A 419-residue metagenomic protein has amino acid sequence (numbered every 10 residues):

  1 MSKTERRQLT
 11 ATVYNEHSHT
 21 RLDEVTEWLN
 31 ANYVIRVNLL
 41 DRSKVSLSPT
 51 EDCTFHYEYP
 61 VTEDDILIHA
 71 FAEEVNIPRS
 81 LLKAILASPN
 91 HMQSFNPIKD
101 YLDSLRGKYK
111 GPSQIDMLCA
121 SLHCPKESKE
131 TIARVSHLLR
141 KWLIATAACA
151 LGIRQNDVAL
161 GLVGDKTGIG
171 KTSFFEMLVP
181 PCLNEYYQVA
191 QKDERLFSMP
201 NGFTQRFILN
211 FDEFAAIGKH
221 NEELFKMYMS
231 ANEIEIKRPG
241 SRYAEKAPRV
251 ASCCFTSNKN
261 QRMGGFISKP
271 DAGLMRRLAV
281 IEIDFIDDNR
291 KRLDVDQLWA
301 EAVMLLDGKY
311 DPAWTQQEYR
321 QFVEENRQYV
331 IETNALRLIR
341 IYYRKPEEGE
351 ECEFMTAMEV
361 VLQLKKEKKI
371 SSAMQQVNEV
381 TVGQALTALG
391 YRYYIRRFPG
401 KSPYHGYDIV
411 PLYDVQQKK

Functional and structural regions predicted by a protein language model:
M1-P112, A133, A373, P411-K419: N-terminal nucleic-acid engagement/recognition segments and initiation subdomains in replication, restriction
N90-T204: P-loop NTPase catalytic core of nucleic-acid-dependent motor ATPases
M177, H220-Y228, G273-R277, Q297-E301 (+1 more regions): Alpha-helical scaffold elements adjacent to nucleotide-binding pockets in ATP/GTP-utilizing enzyme cores
M199-T204, R238-S257: AAA+/SF3 P-loop NTPase mechanochemical coupling elements
F207-S230, G265-L274: Conserved AAA+/SF3 P-loop NTPase catalytic/coupling segment centered on the Walker-B
E223-E245: Conserved catalytic/switch belt of AAA+ P-loop NTPases
A247-S252, N260, I267-R337, I341-K345: Phosphate-sensing "switch" segment of ASCE/P-loop ATPases
W314-K419: DNA transaction DNA-binding modules
